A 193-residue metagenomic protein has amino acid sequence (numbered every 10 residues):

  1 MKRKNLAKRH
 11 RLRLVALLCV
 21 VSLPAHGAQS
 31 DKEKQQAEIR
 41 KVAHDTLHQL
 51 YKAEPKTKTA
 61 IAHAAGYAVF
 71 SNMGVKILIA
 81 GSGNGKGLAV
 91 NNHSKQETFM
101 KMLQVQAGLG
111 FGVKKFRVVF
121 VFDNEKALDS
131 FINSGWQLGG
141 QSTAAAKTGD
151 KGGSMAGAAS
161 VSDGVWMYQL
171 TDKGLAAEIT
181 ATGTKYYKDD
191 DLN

Functional and structural regions predicted by a protein language model:
R3-L14: Bacterial N-terminal signal peptides that target proteins for export
S22-P24: N-terminal signal peptide c-region/cleavage motif recognized by signal peptidases
A28-N193: Small-residue-enriched, tightly packed secondary-structure blocks
